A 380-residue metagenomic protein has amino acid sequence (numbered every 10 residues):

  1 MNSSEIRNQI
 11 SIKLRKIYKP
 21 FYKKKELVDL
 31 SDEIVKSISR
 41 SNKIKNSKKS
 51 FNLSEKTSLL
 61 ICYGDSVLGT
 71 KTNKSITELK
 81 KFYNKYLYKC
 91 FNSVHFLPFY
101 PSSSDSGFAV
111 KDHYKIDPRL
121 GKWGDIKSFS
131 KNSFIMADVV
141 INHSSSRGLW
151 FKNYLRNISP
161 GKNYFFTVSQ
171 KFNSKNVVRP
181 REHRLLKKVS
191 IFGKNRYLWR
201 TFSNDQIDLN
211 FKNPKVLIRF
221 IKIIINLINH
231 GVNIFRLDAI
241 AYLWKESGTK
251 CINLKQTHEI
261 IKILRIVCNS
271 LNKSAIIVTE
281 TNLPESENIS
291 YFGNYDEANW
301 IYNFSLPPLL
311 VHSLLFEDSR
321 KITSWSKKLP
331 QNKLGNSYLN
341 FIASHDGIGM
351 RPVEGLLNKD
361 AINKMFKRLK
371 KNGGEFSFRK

Functional and structural regions predicted by a protein language model:
N2-I218, I225, N229, I240-L314: Acidic/aromatic-lined carbohydrate-recognition and catalytic surfaces of CAZymes acting on diverse glycans
Y295-F316, L339-A343, G347-I348, G374-K380: Aromatic- and acid-rich polysaccharide-binding/catalytic face of secreted or lumenal carbohydrate-active enzymes
K321: Interdomain coupling helix/linker and adjacent catalytic-core signature of nucleotidyl signaling output domains
W325-K380: Active-site-proximal substrate-binding groove within the catalytic cores of carbohydrate-active enzymes
